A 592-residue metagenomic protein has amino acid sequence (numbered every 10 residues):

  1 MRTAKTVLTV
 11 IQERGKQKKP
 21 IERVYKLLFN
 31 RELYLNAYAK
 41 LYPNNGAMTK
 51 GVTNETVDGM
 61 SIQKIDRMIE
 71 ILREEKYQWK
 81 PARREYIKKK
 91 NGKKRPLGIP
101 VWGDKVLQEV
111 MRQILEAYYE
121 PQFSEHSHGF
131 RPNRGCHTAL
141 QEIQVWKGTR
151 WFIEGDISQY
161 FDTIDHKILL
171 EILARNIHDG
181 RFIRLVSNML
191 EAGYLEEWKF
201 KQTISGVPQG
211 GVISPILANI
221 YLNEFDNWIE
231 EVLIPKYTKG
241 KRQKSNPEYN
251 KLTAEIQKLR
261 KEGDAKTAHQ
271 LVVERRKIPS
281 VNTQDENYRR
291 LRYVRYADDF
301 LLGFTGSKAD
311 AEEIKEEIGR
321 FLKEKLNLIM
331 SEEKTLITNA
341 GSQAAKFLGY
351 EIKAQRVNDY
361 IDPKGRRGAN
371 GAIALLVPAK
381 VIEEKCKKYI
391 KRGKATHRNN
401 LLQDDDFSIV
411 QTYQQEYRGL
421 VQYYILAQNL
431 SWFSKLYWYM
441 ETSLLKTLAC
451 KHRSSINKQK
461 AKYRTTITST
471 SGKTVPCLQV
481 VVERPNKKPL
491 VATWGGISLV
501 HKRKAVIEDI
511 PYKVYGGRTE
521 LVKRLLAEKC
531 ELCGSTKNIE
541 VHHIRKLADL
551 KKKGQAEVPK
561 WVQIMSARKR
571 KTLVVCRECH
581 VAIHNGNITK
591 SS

Functional and structural regions predicted by a protein language model:
M1-S592: Non-catalytic terminal/accessory segments
